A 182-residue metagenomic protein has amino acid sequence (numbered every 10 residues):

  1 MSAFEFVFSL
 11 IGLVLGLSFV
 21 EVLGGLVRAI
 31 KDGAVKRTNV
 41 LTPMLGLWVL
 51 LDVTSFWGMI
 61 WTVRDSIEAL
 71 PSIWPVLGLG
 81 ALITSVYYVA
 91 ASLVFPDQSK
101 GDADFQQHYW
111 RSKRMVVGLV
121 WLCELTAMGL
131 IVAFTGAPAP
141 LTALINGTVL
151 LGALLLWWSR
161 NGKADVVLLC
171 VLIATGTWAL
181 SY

Functional and structural regions predicted by a protein language model:
M1-S18: Hydrophobic transmembrane alpha-helical segments in integral membrane proteins
A3-F4, F8, R64-W74, I131-T142: Membrane-helix interface and helix-disruption motif detector
L17, L41-W48, G80-T84, V120 (+2 more regions): Hydrophobic alpha-helical transmembrane segments of polytopic
V20-R28: Short helix-terminus and kink motifs of transmembrane alpha helices, predominantly at the cytoplasmic interface
R28-L41, D65-L70, S99-Y109, W157-L168: Membrane-interface helix-boundary motifs at transmembrane edges
V40-V63: A generic, lipid-embedded transmembrane alpha helix
V76-L144: Membrane-proximal helix-loop-helix units in multi-pass membrane proteins
V116-Y182: Glycine-rich, aromatic-bearing surface loops/beta-hairpins
